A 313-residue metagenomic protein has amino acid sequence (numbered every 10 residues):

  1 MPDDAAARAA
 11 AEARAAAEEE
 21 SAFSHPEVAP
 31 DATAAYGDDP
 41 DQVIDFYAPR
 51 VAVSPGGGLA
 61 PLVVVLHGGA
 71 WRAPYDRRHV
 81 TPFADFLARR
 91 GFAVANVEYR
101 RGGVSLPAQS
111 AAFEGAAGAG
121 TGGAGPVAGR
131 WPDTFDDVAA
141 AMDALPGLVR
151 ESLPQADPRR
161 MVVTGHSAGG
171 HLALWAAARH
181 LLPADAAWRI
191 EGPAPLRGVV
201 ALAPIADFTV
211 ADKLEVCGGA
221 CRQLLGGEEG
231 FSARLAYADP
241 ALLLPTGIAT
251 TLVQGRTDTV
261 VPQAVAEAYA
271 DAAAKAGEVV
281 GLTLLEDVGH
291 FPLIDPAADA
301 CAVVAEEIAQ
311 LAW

Functional and structural regions predicted by a protein language model:
M1-W313: Alpha/beta-hydrolase superfamily serine-hydrolase fold, recognizing
